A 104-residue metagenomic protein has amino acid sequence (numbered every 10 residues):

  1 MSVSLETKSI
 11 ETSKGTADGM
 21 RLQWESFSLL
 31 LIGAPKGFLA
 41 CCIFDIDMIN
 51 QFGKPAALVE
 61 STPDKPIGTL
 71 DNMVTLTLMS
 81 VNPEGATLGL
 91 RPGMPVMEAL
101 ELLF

Functional and structural regions predicted by a protein language model:
S2-F104: Residues that scaffold, gate, or flank divalent-cation-dependent active/transport sites
